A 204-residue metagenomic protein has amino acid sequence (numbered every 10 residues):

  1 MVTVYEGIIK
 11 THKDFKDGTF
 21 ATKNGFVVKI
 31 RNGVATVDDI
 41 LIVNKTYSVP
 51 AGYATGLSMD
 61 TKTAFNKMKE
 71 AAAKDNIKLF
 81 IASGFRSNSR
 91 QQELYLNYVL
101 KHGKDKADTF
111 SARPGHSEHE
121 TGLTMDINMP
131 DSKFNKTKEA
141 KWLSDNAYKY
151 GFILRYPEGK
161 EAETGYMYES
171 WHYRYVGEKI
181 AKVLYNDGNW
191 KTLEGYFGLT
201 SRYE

Functional and structural regions predicted by a protein language model:
M1-E204: Extracytoplasmic cell-surface/polysaccharide-interacting catalytic and binding patches
